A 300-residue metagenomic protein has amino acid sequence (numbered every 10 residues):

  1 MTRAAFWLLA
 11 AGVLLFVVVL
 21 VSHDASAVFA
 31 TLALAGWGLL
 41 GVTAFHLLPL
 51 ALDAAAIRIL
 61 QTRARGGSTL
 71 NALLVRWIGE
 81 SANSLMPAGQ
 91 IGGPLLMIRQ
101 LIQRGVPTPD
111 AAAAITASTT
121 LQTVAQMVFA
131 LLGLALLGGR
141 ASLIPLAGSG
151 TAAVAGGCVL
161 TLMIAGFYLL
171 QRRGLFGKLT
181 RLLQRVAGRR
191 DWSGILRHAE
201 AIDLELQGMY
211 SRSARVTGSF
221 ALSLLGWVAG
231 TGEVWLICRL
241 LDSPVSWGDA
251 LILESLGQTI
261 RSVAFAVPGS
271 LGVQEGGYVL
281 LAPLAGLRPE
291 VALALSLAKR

Functional and structural regions predicted by a protein language model:
M1-W77, L136, A141-S262, V291-R300: Predominantly cytoplasmic-facing regulatory/coupling regions of multi-pass membrane proteins
L70-L74, G92-P94, Q103-T120, L287-A298: Membrane-interface alpha-helices at helix entry/exit sites of multi-pass transporters
W77-L95, I102-Q103, L206: Short intracellular "coupling" helices and adjacent cytoplasmic loop segments at the cytosolic face of multi-pass
I78, A82-M86, D110-A135, C158-V159 (+2 more regions): Membrane-embedded alpha-helical segments of transport systems, primarily multispan ion/solute transporters
E80-A88, R239, S255-E275: Transmembrane alpha-helix interface/packing and boundary motifs in multi-pass membrane proteins, characterized by
I91-Q103, L132, V267-L284: Re-entrant/interfacial helical elements at transmembrane boundaries that shape and gate the permeation pathway
A130-A141, L284: Transmembrane alpha-helix termini and helix-breaking/packing motifs in multi-pass membrane transporters
F265, G277-R300: C-terminal transmembrane helix pair
